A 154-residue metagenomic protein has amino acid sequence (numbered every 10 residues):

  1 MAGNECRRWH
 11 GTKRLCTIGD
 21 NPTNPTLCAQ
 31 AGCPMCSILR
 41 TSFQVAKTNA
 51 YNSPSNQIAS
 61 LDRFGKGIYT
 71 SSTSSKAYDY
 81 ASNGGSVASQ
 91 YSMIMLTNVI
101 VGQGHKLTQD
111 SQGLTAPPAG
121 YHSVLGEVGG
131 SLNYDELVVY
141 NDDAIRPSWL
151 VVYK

Functional and structural regions predicted by a protein language model:
M1-T17: N-terminal, charge-rich interaction modules
L15-K154: Segments that shape or occlude catalytic/ligand-binding pockets
